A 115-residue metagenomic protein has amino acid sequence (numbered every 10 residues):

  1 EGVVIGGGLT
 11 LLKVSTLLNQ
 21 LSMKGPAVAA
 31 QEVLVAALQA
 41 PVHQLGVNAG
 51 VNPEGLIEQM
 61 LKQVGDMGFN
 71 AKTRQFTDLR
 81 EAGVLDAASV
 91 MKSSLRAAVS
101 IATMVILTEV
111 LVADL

Functional and structural regions predicted by a protein language model:
E1-L115: Extended, low-charge hydrophobic alpha-helical regions
